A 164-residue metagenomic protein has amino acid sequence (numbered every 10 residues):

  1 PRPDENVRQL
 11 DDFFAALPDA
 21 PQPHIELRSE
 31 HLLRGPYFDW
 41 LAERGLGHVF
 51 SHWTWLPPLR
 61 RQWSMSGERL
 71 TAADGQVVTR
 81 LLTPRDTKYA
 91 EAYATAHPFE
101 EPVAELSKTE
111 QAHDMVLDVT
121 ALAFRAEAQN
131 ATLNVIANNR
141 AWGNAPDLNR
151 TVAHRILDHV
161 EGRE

Functional and structural regions predicted by a protein language model:
P1-E164: Residues lining hydrophobic/aromatic ligand-binding pockets adjacent to catalytic sites
